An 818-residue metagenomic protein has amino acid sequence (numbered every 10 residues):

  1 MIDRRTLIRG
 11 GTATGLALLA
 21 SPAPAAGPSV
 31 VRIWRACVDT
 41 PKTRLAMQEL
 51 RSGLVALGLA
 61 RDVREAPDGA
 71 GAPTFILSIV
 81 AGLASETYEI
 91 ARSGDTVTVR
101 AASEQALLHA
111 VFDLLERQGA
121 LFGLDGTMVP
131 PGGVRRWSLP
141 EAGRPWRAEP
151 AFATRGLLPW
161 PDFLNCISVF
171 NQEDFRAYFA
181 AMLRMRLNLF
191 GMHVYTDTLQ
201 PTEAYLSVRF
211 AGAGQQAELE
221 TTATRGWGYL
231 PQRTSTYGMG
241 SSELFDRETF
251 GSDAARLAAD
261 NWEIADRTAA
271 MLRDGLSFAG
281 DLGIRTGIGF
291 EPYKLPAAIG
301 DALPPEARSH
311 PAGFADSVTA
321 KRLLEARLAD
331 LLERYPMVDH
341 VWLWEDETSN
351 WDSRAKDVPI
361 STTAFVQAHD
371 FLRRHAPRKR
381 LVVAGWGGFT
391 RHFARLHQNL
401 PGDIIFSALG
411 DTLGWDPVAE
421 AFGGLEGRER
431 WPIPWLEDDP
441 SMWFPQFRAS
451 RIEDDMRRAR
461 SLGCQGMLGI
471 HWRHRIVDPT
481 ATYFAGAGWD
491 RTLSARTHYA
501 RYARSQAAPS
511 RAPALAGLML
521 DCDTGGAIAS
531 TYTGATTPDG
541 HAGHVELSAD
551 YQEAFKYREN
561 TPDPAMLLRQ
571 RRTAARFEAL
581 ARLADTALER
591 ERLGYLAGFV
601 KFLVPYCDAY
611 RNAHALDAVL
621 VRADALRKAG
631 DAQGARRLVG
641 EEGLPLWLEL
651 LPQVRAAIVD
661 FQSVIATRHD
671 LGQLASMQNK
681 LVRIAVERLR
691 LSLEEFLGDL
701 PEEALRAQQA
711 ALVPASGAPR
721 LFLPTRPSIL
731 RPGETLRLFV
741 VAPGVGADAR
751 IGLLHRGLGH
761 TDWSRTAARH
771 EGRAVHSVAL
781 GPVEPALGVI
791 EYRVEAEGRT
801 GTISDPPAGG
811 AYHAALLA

Functional and structural regions predicted by a protein language model:
M1-I2: Secretory targeting signals
T6-A25: N-terminal export signals
A26-P150: Contiguous, structured surface segment used for ligand recognition
G53-A60, D113-R117, A181, M185 (+3 more regions): Structured segments of extracytoplasmic/periplasmic soluble domains in secreted or envelope-associated proteins
R100-G126, E173-F190, D197, G469 (+4 more regions): Carbohydrate-recognition beta-sandwich/jelly-roll modules in extracellular/periplasmic carbohydrate-active proteins
G143, E333, E345, S349-Q708: Substrate-binding groove of N-acetylhexosamine-processing glycoside hydrolases
A151-D416, I470-T480, G486, T492 (+1 more regions): Aromatic-lined carbohydrate-binding surfaces of glycoside hydrolases
A685-A818: Glycan-association/targeting regions that enable binding to alpha-glucans and other polysaccharides
